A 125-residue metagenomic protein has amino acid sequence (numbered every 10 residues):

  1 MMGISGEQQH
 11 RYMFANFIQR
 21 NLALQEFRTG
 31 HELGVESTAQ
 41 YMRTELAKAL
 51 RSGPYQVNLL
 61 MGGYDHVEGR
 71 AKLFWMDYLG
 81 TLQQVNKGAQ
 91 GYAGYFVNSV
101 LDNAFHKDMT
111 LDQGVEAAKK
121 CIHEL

Functional and structural regions predicted by a protein language model:
M1, V57-D65: Short beta-strand scaffold segments in enzyme catalytic cores
M1-Y55, T81-Q84, G88-A117: Conserved short S/T/G-enriched processing/targeting/catalytic segments and their helical context
P54-V57, G69-A71: Short coil/turn connectors at secondary-structure junctions
G62-L79: Acidic-glycine-rich active-site phosphate/pyrophosphate-binding loop
I122-L125: Short arginine-rich
